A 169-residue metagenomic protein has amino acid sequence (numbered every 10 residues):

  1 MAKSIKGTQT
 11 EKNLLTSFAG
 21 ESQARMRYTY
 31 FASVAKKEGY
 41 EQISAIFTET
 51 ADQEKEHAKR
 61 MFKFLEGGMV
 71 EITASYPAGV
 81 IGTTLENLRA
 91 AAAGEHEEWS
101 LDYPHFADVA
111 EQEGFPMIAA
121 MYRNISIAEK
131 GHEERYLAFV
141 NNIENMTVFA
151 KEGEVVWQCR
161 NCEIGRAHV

Functional and structural regions predicted by a protein language model:
M1-H168: Non-heme di-metal
